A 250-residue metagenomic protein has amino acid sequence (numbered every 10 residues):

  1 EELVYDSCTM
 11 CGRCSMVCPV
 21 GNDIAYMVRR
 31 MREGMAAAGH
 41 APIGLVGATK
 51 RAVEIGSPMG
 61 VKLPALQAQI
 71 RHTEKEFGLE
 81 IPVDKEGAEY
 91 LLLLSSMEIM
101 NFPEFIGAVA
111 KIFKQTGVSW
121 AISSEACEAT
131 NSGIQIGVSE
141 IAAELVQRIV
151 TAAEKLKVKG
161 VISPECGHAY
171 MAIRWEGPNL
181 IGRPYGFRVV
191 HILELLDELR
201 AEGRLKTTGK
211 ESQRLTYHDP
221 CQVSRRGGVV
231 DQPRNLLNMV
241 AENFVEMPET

Functional and structural regions predicted by a protein language model:
E1-P164, H168-G177: Iron-sulfur-cluster electron-transfer modules
A36, R148-I149, L180-I181, L196-K210: Extracytoplasmic substrate-binding proteins
T73-G87, L199-G209, R214: Glycine-/acidic-rich phosphate or pyrophosphate-binding loops and their flanking alpha/beta elements
L94, H191-L193, D219: Short, structured patches in soluble enzyme cores that scaffold and shape functional sites
T116, R183-Y185, V240: Short, structured coil segments at secondary-structure junctions
A121-S123, R188-V190, V245-M247: General small-molecule cofactor/ligand-binding pocket signal
Y170-L193: Short acidic, glycine/proline-enriched helix-loop-strand junctions
R200-T250: Redox cofactor-anchoring modules in respiratory/redox and cofactor-processing assemblies
